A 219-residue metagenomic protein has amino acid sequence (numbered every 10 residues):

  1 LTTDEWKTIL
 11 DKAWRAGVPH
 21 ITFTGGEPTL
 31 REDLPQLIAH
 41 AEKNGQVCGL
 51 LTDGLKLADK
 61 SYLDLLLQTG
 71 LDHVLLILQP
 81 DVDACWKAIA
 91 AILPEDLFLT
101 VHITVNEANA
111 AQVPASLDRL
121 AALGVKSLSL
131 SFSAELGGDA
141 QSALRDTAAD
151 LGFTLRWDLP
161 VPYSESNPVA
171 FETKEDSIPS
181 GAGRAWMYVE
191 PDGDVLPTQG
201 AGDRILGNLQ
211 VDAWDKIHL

Functional and structural regions predicted by a protein language model:
T2-D139: Radical SAM/AdoMet-radical enzyme domain recognition
V18-H20, V47, D118, P179 (+2 more regions): Homeobox/homeodomain signature
A140-F171, D194-L219: C-terminal accessory region of radical SAM enzymes
L155, I178-P179: ATP/pyrophosphate-binding catalytic subdomain of soluble kinases
S180-R184: Short, small/polar residue-rich loop motifs at catalytic or cofactor-binding pockets
V189-E190: Short, acidic, Ser/Thr-enriched surface-loop or helix-capping motifs
